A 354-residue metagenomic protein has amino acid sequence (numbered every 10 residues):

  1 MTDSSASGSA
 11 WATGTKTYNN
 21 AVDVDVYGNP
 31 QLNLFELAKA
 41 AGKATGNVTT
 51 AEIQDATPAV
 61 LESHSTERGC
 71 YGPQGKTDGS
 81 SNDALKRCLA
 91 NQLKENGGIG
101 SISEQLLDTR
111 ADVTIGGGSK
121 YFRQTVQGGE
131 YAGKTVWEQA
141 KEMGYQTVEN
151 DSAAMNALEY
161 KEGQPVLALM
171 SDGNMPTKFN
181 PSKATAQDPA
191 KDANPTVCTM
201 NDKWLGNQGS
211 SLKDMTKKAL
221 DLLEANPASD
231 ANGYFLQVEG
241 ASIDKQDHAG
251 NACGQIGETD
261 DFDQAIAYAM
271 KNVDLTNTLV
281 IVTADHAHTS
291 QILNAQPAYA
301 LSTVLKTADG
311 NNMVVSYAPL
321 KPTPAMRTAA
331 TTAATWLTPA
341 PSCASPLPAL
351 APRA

Functional and structural regions predicted by a protein language model:
M1-T2, L32, E36, A40-T49 (+2 more regions): Short, structured active-site-proximal loop/turn typified by the sulfatase FGly-forming signature C/S-X-P-X-R
M1-T2, S7, D55-A354: A post-motif C-terminal structural segment
M1-V26: N-terminal carbohydrate-binding/catalytic regions of secreted carbohydrate-active enzymes
A12, A44, V238: Short glycine/serine/threonine-biased micro-segments
A12-G14, L37-A41, N272: Alpha-helix C-terminal capping segments
G14, V48-T50, P348: Acidic/polar N-terminal loop/beta-strand segments that form early-domain functional surfaces
V26, T50, C70-G72: Gly/Ser/Thr/Pro-rich low-complexity, intrinsically disordered segments
